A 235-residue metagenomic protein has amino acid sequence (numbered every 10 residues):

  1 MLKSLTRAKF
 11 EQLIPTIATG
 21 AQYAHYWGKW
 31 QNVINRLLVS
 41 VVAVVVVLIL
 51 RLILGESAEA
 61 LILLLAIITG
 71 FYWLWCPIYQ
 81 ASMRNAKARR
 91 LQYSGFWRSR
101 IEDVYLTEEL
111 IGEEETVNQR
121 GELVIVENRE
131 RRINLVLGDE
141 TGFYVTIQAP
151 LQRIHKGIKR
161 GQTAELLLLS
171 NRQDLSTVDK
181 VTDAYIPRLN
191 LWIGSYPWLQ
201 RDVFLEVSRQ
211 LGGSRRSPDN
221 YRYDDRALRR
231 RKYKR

Functional and structural regions predicted by a protein language model:
M1-V46: N-terminal membrane-targeting/pre-transmembrane regions
L2-A21, Q92-E114: A composition-biased, non-transmembrane "mature-region" signal
V47-I62: Membrane-interfacial hairpin junctions
A58-R89: Transmembrane alpha-helices and immediately adjacent membrane-cytoplasm interface residues in multi-pass integral
L63-L65, E140-G142, I147, K159-Q162: Intrinsically disordered, low-complexity, charge-dense segments enriched in Lys/Arg and Glu/Asp interspersed
G95-E140, V145-T146: Acidic, Ser/Thr-rich low-complexity segments on the non-lumenal side of membrane proteins
P150-L167: Short nucleic-acid-contacting surface segments enriched for D/E, G, S/T with interspersed K/R
L169-P218, D224-R231: OB-fold/S1-family single-stranded nucleic acid-binding modules
